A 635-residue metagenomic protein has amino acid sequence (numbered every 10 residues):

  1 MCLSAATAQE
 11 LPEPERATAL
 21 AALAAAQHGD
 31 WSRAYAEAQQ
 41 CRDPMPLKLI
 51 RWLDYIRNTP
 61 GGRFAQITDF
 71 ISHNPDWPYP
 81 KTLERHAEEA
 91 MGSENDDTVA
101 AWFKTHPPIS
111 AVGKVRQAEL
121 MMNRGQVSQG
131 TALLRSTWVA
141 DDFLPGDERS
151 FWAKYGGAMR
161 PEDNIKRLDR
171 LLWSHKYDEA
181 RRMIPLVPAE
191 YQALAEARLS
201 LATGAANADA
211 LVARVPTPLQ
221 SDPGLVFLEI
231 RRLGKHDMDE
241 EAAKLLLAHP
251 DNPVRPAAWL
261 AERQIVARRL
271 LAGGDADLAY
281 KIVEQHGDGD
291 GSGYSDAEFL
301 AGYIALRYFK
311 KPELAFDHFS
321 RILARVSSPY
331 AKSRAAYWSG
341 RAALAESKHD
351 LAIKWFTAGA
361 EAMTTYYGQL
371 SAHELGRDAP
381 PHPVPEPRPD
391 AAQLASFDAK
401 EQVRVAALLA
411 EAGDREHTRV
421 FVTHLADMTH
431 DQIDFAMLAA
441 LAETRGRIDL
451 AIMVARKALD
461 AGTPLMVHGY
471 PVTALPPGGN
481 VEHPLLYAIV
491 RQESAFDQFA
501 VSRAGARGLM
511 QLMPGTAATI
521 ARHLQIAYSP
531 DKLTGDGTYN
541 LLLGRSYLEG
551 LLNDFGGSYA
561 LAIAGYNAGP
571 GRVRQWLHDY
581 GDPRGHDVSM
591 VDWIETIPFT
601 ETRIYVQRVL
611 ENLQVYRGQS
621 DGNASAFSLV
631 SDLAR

Functional and structural regions predicted by a protein language model:
A8-L53, P381-R388, Q393-Q402, E411: N-terminal leader/linker segments that initiate helical-solenoid repeat arrays
Q9-P12, Y35-M45, I56-T59, T68-P78 (+15 more regions): Solenoid-like repeat scaffolds
T18, R51, E84-A87, K114 (+8 more regions): TPR repeat positional signature
A21, R51-D54, A87, Q117 (+10 more regions): Structural register within alpha-helical repeat arrays
A25, N58, M91, M121 (+9 more regions): Residue at a conserved register position within TPR or TPR-like alpha-solenoid repeats
H28, R57, G61, A90 (+10 more regions): Structural motif corresponding to the intra-repeat A-B loop/turn of tetratricopeptide repeats
W31-E37, L47, R63, I67 (+13 more regions): Solenoid-repeat scaffolds in large eukaryotic assemblies
P44, W52-L53, T68-H73, A213 (+11 more regions): Catalytic glycan-binding domains that act on GlcNAc-containing polysaccharides
